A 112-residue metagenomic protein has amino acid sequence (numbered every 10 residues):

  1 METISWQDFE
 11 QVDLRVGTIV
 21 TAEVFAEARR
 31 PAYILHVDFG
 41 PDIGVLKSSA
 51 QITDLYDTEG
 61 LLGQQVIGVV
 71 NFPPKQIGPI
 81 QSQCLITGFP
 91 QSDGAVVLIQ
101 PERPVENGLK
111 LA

Functional and structural regions predicted by a protein language model:
M1-A112: Phosphate-backbone binding interfaces of nucleic-acid-interacting proteins
